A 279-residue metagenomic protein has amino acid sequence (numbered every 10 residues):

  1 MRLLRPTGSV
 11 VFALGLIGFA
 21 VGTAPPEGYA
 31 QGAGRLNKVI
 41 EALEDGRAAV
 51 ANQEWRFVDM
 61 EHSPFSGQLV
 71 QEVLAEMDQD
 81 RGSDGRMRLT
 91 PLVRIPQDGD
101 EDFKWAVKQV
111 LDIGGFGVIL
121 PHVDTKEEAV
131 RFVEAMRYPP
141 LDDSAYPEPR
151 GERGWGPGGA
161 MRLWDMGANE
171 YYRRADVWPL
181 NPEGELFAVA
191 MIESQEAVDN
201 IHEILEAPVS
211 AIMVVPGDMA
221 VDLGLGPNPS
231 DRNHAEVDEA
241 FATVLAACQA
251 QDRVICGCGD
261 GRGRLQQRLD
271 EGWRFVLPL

Functional and structural regions predicted by a protein language model:
S9-G22: Bacterial N-terminal signal peptides
Y29-A51, A168-E185, T243: N-terminal amphipathic alpha-helix/helix-capping segment at the start of soluble metabolic enzymes
A48, P64-G67, D84-A129, A135-Y138: Active-site beta->alpha loop and helix N-cap motifs at the rims of alpha/beta catalytic domains
V50-N52, R56-V58, L89-I95, V118-L120 (+4 more regions): Hydrophobic faces of well-ordered beta-strands that scaffold small-molecule active sites in alpha/beta enzyme cores
Q53-E76, V214-R232: Glycine-rich, proline-tolerant flexible connector loops at the mouths of alpha/beta enzymes
G67-G99, R137-Y146, L180-E183, R232-V254: Alpha-helix-loop-beta-strand connector modules within alpha/beta enzyme cores
D98-F116, E127-A129, V198-A207, D260-W273: Catalytic cores of alpha/beta
I113, G117-A207, P216-D218: Conserved anion-binding
